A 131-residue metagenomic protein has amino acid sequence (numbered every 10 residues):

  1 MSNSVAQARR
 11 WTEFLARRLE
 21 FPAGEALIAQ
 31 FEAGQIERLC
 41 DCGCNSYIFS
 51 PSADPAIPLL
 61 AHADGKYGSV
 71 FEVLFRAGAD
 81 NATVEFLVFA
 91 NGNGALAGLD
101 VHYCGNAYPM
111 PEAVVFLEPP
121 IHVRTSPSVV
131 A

Functional and structural regions predicted by a protein language model:
M1-L74, M110-A131: N-terminal domain-onset segments
A77-T125: Short, compact, well-ordered microdomains
